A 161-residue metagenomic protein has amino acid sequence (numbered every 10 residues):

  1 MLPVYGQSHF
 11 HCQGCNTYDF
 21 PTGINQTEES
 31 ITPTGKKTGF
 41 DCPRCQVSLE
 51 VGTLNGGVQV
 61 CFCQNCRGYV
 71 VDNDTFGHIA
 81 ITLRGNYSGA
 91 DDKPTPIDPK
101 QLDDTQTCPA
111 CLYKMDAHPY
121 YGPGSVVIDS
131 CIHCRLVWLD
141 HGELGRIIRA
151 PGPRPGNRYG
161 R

Functional and structural regions predicted by a protein language model:
M1, H11, Y18-D19, Y69-V71 (+3 more regions): Short, structured motif recognition centered on aromatic/hydrophobic residues
M1-D41, G156-R161: Intrinsic N-terminal pre-sequences and regulatory tails
M1-G6, E29-T38, G52-G57, T95-T105 (+1 more regions): Short, flexible, mixed-charge glycine/proline-rich loop motifs that serve as phosphate/nucleic-acid-contacting
G6-Q13, I24-S30, L54-V60, T75-A80 (+2 more regions): Short cysteine/histidine-rich zinc-coordinating motifs and their immediately flanking basic loops
H9, G39, V60, G68 (+3 more regions): Residues immediately within or flanking Cys/His clusters that coordinate Zn2+ in small zinc-binding modules
C12-C15, C42-C45, C63-C66, C108-C111 (+1 more regions): Short cysteine-rich clusters marking metal-coordination/redox-active sites
F20-E29, R44-E50, G85-P96, C111-H118: Short Cys/His-rich Zn2+-coordinating modules
N25-P33, T75-P99, I148-R161: Short, intrinsically disordered terminal segments enriched in charged and Pro/Gly residues
